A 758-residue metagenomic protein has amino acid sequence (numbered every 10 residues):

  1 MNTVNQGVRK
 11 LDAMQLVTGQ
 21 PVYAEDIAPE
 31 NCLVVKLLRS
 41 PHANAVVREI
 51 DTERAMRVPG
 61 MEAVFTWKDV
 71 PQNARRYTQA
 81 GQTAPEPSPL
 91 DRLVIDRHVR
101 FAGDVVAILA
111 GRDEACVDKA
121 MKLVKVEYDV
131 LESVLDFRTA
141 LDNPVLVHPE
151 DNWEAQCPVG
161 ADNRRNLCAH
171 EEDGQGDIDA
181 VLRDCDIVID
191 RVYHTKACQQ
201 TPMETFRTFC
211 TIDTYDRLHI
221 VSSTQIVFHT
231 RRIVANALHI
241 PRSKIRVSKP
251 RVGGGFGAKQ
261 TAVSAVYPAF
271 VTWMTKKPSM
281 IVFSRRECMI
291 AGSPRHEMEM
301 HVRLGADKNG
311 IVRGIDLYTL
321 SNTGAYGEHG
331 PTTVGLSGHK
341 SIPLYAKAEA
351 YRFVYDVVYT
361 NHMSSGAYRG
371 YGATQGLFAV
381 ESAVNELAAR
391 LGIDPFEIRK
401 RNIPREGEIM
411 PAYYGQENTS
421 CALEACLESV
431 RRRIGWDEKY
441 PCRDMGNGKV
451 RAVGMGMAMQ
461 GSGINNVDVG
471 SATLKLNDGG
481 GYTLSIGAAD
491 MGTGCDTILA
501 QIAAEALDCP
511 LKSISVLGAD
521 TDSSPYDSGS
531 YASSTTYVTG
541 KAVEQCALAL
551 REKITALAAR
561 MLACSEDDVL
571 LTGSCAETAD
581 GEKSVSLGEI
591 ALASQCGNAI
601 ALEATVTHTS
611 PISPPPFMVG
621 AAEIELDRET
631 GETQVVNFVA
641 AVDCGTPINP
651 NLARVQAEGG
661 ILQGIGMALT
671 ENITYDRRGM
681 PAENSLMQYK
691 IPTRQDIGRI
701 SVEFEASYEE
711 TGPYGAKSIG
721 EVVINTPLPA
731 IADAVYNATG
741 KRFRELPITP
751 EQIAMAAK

Functional and structural regions predicted by a protein language model:
M1-G160, Q595, L602: Flexible, low-hydrophobicity surface segments
Q6, D12-T18, A84-P85, A161-T208 (+5 more regions): Glycine-rich loop/linker segments at domain edges
M14-Q15, K122-L135, Q225, N236-A237 (+3 more regions): Extended active-site and interfacial segments that coordinate phosphate-rich ligands in large catalytic machineries
V58, W67-K68, H239-K244, M274-S279 (+3 more regions): C-terminal catalytic domains of large/alpha subunits in multi-subunit enzymes
A74-Q79, K119-L123, T201, R231-I233 (+12 more regions): Short acidic, glycine/serine/threonine-rich loops at helix termini
V147-L238, I403-G481, V606, P611 (+1 more regions): Helix-loop-helix junctions that connect adjacent transmembrane helices in secondary transporters/permeases, recognized
R232, G253-K276, M280-V282, C495-A503: Thiamine diphosphate
S462-S524, T539: Catalytic phosphate/nucleotide-handling subdomain of diverse soluble enzymes
